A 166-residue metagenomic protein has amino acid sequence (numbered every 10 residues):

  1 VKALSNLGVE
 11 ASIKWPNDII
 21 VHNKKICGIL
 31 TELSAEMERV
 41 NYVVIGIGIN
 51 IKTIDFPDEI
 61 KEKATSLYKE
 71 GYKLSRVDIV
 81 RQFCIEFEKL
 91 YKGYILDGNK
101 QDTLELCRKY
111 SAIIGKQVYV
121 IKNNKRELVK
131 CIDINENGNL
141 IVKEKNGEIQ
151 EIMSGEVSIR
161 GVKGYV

Functional and structural regions predicted by a protein language model:
V1-A11, V21-V166: Long, positively charged amphipathic alpha-helical accessory segments at protein N-termini or as interdomain linkers
